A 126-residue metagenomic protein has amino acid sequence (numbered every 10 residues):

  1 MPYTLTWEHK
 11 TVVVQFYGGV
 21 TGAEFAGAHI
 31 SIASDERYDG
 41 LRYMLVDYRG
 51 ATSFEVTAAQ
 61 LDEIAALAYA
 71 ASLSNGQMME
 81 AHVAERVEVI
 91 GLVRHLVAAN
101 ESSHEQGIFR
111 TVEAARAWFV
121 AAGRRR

Functional and structural regions predicted by a protein language model:
M1-R126: Amphipathic, Lys/Arg-enriched alpha-helical "gate/interface" segment within cytosolic domains that mediates
